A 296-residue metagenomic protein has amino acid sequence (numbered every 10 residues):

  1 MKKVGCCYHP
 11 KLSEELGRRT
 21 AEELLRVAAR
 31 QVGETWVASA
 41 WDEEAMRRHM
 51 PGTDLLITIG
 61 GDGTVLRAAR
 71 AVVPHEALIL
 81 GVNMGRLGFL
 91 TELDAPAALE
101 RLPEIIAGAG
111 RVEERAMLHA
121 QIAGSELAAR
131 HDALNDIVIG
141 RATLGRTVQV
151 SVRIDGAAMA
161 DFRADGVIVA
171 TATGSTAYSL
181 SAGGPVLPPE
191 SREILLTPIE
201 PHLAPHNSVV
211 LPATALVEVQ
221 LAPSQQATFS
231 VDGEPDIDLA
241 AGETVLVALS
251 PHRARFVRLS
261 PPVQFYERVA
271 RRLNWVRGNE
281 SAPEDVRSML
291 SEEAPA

Functional and structural regions predicted by a protein language model:
M1-L55, I59, P96-R111, I122-H131: ATP/NTP phosphate-donor binding region
H9, I57, G61, N83 (+2 more regions): A residue-level signal for conserved active-site and pocket-lining positions in enzyme catalytic cores
G63-A69, T176-S181: Short glycine/serine/threonine-rich phosphate/pyrophosphate-binding segments that cradle anionic phosphate groups
E76-L78: Proline-centered loop/turn at the N-terminus of a beta-strand
L87-D165: Catalytic core of DAGKc-family lipid kinases
I139, D155-A158, P205-A296: ATP/nucleoside-binding phosphotransfer catalytic cores, i.e., glycine-rich phosphate-binding loops
V152, G174, F229: Short aromatic-centered micro-motifs
D161-P205: Gly/Ser/Thr-rich active-site loops/lids in small-molecule metabolic enzymes that frequently grip phosphoryl groups
